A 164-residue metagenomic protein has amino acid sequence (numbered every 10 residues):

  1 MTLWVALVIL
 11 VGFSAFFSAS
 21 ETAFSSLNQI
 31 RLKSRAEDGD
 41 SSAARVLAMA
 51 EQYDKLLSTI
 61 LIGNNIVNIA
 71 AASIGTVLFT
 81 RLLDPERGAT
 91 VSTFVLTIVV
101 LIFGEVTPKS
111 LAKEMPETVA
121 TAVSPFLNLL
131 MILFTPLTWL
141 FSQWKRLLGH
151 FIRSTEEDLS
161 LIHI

Functional and structural regions predicted by a protein language model:
M1-I162: Membrane-embedded alpha-helical segments of inner-membrane proteins
